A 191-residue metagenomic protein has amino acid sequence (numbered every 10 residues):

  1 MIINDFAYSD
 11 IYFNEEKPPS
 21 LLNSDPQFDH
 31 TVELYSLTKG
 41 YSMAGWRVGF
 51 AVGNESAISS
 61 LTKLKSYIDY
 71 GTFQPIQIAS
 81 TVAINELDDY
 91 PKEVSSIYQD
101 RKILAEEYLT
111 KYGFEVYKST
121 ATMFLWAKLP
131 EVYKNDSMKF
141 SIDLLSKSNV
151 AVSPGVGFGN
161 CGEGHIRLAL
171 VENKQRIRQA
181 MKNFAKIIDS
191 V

Functional and structural regions predicted by a protein language model:
M1-V191: PLP-dependent class I/II
